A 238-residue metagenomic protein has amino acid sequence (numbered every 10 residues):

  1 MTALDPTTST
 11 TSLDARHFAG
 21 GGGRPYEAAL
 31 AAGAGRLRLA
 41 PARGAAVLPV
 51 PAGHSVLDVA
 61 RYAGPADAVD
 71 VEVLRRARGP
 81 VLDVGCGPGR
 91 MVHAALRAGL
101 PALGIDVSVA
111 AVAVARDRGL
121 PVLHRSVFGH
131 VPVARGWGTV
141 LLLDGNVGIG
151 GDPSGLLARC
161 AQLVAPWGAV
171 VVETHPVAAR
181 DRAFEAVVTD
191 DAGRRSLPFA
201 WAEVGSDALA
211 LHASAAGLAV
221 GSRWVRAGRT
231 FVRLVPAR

Functional and structural regions predicted by a protein language model:
T2-R76: S-adenosyl-L-methionine
R78-G87: Conserved class I S-adenosyl-L-methionine
S108: Conserved SAM/SAH-binding beta-strand->alpha-helix loop
G119-G129: Conserved SAM-binding strand-loop segment of SAM-dependent methyltransferases
H130-V140: A short acidic, Gly/Pro-enriched loop at the edge of an enzyme's catalytic core that lines a small-molecule cofactor
G148-C160: A short, conserved alpha-helix within the catalytic core of class I
W167-H175: Conserved beta-strand signature within the Rossmann-like core of class I S-adenosyl-L-methionine
F199-G217: Short alpha-helix
